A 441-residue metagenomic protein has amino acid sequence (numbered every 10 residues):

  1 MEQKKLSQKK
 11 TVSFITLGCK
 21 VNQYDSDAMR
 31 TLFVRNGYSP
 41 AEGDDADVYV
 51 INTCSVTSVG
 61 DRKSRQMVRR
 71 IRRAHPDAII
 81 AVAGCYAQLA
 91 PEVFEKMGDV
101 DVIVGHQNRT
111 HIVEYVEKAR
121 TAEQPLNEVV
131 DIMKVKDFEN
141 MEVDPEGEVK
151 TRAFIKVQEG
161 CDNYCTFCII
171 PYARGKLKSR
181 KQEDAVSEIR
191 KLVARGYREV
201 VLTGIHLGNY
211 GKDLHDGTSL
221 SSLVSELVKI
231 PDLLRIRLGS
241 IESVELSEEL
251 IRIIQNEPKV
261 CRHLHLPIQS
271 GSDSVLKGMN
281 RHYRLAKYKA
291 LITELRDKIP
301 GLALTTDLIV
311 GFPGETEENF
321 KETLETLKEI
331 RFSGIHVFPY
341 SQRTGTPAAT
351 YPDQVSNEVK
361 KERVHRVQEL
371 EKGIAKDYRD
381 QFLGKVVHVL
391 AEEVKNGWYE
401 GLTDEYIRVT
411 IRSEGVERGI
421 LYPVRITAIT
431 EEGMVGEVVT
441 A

Functional and structural regions predicted by a protein language model:
M1-Y210, L264, A286-D297, E325-E329 (+3 more regions): Proteins enriched for Cys/Gly/acidic motifs involved in redox and nucleic-acid/cofactor modification
S55-V56, G175, D213-G217, K277-Y283 (+1 more regions): Short glycine-enriched, charge-decorated loop/helix-capping segments at active-site entrances that position
I80-A81, L89-A90, A194-E317, K328: Conserved SAM/AdoMet-binding glycine-rich loop
P145-E146, R252-N256, I268, R379-Q381 (+1 more regions): Replace "in large, NTP-powered and nucleic-acid-processing enzymes" with "in large, NTP-powered factors and other
E148-T151, C161-N163, V260, S270 (+5 more regions): Short flexible coil/turn linkers enriched for glycine and charged/polar residues that connect secondary-structure
L266, D307, L327, I335 (+3 more regions): Hydrophobic, well-ordered secondary-structure elements that form the walls of internal hydrophobic environments
E318-L324: Short, acidic/polar
T350-A441: Terminal RNA-binding accessory module
